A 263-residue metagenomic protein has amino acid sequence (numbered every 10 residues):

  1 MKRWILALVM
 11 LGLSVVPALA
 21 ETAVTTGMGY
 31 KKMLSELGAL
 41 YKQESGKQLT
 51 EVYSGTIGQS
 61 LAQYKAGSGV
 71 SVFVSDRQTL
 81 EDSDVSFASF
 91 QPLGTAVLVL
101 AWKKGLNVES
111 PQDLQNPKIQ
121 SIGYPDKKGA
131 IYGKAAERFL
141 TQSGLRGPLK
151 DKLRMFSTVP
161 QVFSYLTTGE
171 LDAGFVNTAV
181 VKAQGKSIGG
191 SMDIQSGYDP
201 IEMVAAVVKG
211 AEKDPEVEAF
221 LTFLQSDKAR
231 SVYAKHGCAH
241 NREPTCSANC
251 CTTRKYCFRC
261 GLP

Functional and structural regions predicted by a protein language model:
W4-S14: Sec-dependent N-terminal signal peptides
V15-A20: Sec/Tat signal peptide C-region and signal peptidase I cleavage site
E21-G46, V52-S54, G58-P263: Exported/periplasmic ABC-transporter solute-binding proteins
